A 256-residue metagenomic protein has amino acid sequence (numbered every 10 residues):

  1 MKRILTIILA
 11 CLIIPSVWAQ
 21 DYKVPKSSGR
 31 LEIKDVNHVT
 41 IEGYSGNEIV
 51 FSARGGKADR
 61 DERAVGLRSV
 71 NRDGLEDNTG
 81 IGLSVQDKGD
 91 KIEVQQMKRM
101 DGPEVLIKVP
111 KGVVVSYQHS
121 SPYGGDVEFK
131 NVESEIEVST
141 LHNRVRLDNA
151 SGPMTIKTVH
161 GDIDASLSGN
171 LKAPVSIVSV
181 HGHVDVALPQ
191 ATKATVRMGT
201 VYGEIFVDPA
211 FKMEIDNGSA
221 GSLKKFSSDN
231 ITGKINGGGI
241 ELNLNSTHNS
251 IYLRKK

Functional and structural regions predicted by a protein language model:
M1-Y22: Bacterial Sec-dependent N-terminal signal peptides
L5-L12, E135-S166, K225-D229, N236-G238 (+2 more regions): Short secondary-structure boundary segments
Q20-E32, H38-P122, E128-E133, E137-S139 (+4 more regions): Acidic (Asp/Glu) and glycine-rich low-complexity loops/linkers that are typically intrinsically disordered
K111-V180, D185-A187, T195: A charged, solvent-exposed segment within the mature domains of Sec-exported extracytoplasmic proteins
Q190: The feature captures the conserved acid-bearing segment of alpha/beta-hydrolase catalytic domains
N249-K256: C-terminal/domain-terminus segments
